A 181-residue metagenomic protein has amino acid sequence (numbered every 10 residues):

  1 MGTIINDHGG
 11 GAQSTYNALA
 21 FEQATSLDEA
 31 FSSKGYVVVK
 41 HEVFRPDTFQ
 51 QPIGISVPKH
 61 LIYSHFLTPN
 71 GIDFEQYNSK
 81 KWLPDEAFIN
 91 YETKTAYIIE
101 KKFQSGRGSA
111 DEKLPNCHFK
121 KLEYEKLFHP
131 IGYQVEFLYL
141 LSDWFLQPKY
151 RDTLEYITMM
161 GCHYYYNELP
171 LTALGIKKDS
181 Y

Functional and structural regions predicted by a protein language model:
M1, L122, W144-Y181: Non-catalytic C-terminal interaction segments of nucleic acid-processing enzymes
M1-Q50, P58-I62: Nuclease-adjacent, charged terminal/linker segments that flank catalytic cores
G2-G10, S26-E29, K80, R107-S109 (+2 more regions): Catalytic phosphate/metal-binding cores of nucleic-acid and nucleotide-processing enzymes, i.e., regions that mediate
E29, S33-Y36, K126-I131, Y156-E168: Structural alpha-beta junctions
V38-E92: Active-site metal-binding core of divalent-cation-utilizing nuclease and nuclease-like domains
H41, L140, N167-L169: Conserved beta-strand termini and adjacent loop/short-helix elements that scaffold enzyme active sites in alpha/beta
L67-P69, E100-K101, S180-Y181: Short glycine/proline-rich turn/loop motifs
S79, K94-A96, F103-I157: Catalytic cores of nucleic-acid endonucleases
